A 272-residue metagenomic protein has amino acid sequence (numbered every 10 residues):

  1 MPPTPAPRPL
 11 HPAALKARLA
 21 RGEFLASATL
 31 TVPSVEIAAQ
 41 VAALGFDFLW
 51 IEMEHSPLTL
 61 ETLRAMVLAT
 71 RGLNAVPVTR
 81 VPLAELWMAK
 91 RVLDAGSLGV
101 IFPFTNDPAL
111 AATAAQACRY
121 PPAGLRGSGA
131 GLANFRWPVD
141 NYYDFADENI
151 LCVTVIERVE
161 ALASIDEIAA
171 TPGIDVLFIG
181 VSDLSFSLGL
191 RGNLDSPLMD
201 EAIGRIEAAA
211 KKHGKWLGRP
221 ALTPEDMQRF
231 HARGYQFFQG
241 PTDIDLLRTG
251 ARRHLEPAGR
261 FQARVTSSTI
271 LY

Functional and structural regions predicted by a protein language model:
M1-Y272: Expand to "…catalyze enediolate/carbanion chemistry for C-C bond making/breaking, isomerization, decarboxylation
